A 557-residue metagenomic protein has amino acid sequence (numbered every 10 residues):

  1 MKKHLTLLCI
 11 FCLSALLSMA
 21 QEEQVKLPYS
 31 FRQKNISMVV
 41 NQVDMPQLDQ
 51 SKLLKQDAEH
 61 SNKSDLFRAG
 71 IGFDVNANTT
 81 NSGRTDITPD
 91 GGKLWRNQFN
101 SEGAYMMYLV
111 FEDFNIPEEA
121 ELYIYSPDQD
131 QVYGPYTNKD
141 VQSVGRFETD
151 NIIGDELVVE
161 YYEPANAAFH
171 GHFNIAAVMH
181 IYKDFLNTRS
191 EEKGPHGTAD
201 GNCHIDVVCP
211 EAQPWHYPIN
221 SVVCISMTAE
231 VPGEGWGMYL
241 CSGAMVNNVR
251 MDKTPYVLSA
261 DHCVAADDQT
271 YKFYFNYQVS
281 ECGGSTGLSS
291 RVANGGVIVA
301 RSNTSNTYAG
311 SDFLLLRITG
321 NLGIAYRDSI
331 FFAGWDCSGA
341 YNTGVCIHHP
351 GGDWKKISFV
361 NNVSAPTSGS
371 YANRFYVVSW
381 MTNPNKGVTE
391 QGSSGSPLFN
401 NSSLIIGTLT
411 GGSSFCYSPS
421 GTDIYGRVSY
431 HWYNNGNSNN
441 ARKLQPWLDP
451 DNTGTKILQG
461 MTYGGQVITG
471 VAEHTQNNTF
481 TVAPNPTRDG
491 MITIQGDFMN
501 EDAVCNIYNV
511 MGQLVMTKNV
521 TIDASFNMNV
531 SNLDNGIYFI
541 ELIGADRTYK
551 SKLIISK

Functional and structural regions predicted by a protein language model:
L16, E473-K557: C-terminal outer-membrane/trafficking sorting elements
E22-G91, W95-N100, M179-E211: A short aromatic-anchored loop/beta-hairpin motif
E102-Y108: Extended extracellular/luminal ectodomain segments enriched in beta-structured repeat modules
I116-D130: Short, surface-exposed beta-strand/strand-loop-strand elements in extracellular ectodomains
D130-E156, P164-A167: Beta-sandwich interaction modules
I152-V378: Serine endopeptidase catalytic core focused on the charge-relay Asp
A244-T254, G387-L409: Catalytic nucleophile loop of clan PA
T367-S368, P446-A483, D489, Q495-M499: Residue-level detector of functionally pivotal "anchor" positions at catalytic/ligand-binding pockets or at interdomain
